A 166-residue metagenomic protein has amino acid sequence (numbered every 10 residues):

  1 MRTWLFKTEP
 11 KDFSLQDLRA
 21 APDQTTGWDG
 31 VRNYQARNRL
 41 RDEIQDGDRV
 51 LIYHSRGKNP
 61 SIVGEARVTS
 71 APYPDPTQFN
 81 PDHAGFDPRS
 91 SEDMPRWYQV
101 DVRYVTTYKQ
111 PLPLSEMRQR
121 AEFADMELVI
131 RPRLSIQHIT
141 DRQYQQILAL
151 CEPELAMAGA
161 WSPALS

Functional and structural regions predicted by a protein language model:
M1-D46, Q143-Y144, C151-M157, S162-S166: Compositionally biased, charged N-terminal/linker segments
Q16-L18, Q78-F79, P113-S115, I147-L150: A short secondary-structure junction signal
I44-Q45, P60-V63: Short glycine/proline-enriched turns and hinge-like loops at secondary-structure junctions
Y53-N59: Short, charged beta-turn/beta-strand-edge "cap" motif at the junction between a beta-strand and an adjacent loop
V63-L134: Aromatic- and Lys/Arg-enriched surface recognition patch
